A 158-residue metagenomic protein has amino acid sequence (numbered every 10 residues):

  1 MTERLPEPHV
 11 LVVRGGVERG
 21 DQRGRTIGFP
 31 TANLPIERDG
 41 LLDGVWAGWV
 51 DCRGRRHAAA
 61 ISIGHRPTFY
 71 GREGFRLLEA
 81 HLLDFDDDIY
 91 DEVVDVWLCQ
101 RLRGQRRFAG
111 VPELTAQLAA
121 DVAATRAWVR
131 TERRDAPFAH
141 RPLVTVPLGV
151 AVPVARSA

Functional and structural regions predicted by a protein language model:
T2-A158: Phosphate/ribose-recognition catalytic cores of enzymes acting on nucleotide-derived substrates
